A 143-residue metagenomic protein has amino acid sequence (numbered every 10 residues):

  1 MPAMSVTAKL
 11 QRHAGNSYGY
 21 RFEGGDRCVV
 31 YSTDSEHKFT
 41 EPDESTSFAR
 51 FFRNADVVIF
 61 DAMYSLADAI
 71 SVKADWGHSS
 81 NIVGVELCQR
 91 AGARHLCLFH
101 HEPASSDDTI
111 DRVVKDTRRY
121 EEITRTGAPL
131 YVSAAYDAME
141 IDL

Functional and structural regions predicted by a protein language model:
M1-S45, R50-F51, M139-L143: Core dinuclear metal-dependent hydrolase active-site scaffold
C28, E36-Y131: Cap/insert and terminal regions of metallo-dependent hydrolase folds
G127-L143: Class I S-adenosyl-L-methionine
